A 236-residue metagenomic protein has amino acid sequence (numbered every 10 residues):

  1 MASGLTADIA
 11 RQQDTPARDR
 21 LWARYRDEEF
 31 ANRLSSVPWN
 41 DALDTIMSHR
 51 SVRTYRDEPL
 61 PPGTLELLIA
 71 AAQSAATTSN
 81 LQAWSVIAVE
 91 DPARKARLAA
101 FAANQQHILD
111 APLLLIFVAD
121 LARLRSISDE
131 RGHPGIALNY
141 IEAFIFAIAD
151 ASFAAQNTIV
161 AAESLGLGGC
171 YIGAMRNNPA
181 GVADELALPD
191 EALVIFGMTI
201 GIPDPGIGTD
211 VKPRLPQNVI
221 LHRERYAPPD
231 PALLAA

Functional and structural regions predicted by a protein language model:
M1-A236: Acidic, surface-exposed loops and disordered segments
